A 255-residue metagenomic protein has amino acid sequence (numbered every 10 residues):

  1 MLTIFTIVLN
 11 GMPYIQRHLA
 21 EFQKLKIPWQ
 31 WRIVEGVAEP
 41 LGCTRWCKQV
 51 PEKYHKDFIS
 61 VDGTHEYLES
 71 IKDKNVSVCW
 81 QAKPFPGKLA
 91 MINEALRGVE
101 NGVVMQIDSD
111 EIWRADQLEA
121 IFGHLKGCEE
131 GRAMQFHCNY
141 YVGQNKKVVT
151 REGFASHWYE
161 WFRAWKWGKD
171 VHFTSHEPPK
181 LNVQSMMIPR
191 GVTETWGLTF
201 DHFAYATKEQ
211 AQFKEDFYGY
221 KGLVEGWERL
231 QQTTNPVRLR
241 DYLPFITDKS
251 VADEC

Functional and structural regions predicted by a protein language model:
L2, W29, V76-V78: Short, conserved active-site loop motifs that form the nucleotide-linked donor/cofactor pocket
L2-Y14, H18, L25, V34: A conserved hydrophobic helix/loop-capping motif in glycosyltransferases and polysaccharide synthases
A20-W31, G36-K56: Short, acidic, metal-binding catalytic loop of nucleotide-sugar glycosyltransferases
G36, I107-D108: Active-site acidic Asp-centered loop
F58-E69: Short, surface-exposed alpha-helical segments at coil->helix boundaries
A82-G98: Glycine-rich, basic loop-to-helix element that forms the pyrophosphate-binding segment of sugar-nucleotide handling
K88-N93, I112-C255: Catalytic-site signature of metal-activated, phosphate-bearing donor transferases, centered on the GT-A/GT-A-like
V104: Short aromatic/hydrophobic "clamp" motif used to bind/position activated sugar donors
